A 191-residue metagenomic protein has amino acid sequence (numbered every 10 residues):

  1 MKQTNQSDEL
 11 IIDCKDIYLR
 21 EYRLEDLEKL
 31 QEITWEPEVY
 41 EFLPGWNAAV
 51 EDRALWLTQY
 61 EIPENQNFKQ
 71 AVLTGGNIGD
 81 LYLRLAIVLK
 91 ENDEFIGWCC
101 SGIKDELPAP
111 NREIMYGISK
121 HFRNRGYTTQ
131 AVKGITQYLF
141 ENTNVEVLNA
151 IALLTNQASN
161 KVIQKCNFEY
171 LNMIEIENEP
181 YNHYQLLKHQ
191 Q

Functional and structural regions predicted by a protein language model:
M1-H121, E169-L171, I176-Q191: GNAT-family acyltransferases
I78, A150-N160: Conserved beta-strand-loop-alpha-helix junction that forms the acyl-donor binding cleft
D93, G126, N156: Conserved G/P- and acidic residue-centered "switch" motifs that form tight phosphate/ATP-binding loops in soluble
I96, R125, N142-T143, C166: Structural motif
I103-E106, T128-T129, T136-Q137, L154: Short, contiguous, well-ordered secondary-structure segments
Y116, N124-Y138, N160-K165: Conserved acetyl-CoA-binding loop-helix of GNAT-fold acetyltransferases
N142-I151: Conserved GNAT acetyl-CoA-binding A-motif
